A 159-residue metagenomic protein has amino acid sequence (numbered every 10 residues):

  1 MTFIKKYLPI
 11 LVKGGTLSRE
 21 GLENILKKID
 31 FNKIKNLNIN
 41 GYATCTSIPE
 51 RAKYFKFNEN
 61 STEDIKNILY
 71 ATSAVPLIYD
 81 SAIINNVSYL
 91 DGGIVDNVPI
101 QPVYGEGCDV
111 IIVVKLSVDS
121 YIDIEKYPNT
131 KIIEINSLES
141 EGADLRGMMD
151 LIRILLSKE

Functional and structural regions predicted by a protein language model:
M1-E159: Patatin-like phospholipase
